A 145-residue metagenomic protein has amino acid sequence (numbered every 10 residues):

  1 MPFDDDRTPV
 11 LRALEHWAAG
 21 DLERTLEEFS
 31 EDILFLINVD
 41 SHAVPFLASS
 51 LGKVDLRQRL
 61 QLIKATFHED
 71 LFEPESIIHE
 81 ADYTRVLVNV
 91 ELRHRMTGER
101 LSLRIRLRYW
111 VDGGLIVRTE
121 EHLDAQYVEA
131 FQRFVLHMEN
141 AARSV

Functional and structural regions predicted by a protein language model:
M1-E31, M138-V145: Short, low-complexity N-terminal intrinsically disordered segments enriched in polar/charged residues
P2-D5, A65-V145: A beta-strand edge to alpha-helix "cap/lid" segment located at domain peripheries
V10, I33, L56, T84-V86 (+1 more regions): Hydrophobic aliphatic residue packing
V10, L14-W17, F29, I37 (+3 more regions): Hydrophobic alpha-helical core bundles mediating ligand binding, dimerization, or RNAP-core interactions
L11-D21, A43-L47, I63-T66, N89: Short, mixed-charge, low-aromatic patches
S30-A81: A solvent-exposed, acidic/Ser-Thr-rich amphipathic alpha-helical stretch
